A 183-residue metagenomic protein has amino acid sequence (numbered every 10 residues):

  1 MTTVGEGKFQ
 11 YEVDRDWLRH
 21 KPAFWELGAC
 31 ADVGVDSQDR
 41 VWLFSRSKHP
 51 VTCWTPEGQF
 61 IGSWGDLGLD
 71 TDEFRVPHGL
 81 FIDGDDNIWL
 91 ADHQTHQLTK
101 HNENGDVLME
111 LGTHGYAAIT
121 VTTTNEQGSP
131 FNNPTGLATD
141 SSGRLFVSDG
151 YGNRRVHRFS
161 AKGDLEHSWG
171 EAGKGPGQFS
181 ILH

Functional and structural regions predicted by a protein language model:
M1-H183: Eukaryotic scaffold repeat domains enriched in small/polar residues
